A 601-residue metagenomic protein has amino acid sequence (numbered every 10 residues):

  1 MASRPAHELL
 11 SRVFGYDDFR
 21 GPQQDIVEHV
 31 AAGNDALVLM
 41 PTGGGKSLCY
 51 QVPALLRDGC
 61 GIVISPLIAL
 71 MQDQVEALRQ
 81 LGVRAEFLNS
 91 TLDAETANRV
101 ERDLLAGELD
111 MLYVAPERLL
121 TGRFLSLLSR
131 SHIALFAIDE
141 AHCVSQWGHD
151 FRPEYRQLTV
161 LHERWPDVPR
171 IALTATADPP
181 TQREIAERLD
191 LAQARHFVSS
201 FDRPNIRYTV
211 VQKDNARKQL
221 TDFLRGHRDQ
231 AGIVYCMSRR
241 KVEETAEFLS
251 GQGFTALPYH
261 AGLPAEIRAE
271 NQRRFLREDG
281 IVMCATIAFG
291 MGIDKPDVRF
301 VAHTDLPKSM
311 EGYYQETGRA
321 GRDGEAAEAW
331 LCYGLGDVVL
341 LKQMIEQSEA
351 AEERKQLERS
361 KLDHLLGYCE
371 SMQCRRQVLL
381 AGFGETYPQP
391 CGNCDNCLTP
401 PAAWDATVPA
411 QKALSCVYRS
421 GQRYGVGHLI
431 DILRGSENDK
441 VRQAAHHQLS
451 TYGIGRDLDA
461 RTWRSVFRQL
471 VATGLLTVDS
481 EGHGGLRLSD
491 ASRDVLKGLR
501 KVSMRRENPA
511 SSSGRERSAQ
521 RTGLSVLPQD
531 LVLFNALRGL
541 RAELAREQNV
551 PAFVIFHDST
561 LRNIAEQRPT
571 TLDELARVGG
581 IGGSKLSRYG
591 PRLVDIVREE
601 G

Functional and structural regions predicted by a protein language model:
M1-L9, E358-R359, T386-G601: Accessory DNA-binding and partner-docking regions appended to nucleic-acid-acting proteins, especially the terminal
A2-V13, D17-G21, D25-L37, P41-S47 (+5 more regions): Helicase motor core with emphasis on the C-terminal RecA-like subdomain
P166, R228, M372, Q422 (+1 more regions): Flexible coil/turn residues that form the inter-helical turn or adjacent wing/linker of helix-turn-helix
E353-E385: Short, charged low-complexity linear segments at domain edges
